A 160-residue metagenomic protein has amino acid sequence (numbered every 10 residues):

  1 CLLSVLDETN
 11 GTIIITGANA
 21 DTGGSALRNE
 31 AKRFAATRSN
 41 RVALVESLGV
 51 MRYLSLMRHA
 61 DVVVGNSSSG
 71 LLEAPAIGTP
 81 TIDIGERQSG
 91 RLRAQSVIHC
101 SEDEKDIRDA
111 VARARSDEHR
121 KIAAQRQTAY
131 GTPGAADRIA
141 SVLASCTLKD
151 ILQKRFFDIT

Functional and structural regions predicted by a protein language model:
C1-T160: Nucleotide-activated sugar donor-binding and catalytic core shared by glycosyltransferases and related lipid-linked
